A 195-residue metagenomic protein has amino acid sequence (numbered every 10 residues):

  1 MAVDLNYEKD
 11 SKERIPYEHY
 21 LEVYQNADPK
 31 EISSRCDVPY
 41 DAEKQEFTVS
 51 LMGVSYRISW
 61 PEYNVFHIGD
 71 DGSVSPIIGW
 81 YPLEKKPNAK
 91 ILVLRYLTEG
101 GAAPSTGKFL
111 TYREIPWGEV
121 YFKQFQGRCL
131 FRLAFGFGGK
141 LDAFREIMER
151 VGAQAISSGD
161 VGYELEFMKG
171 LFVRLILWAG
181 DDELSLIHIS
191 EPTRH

Functional and structural regions predicted by a protein language model:
A2-Q45, T98-V151: Short Lys/Arg-enriched alpha/beta "domain-start" segment
S33-N64, Q154-A179: Amphipathic, interaction-prone secondary-structure segments
S59-G127: Aromatic- and glycine-enriched beta-alpha-beta binding-site module
G79, L83, A134, V161 (+1 more regions): Short, charged/polar micro-motifs that form catalytic or ligand-binding hotspots
K85-K86, F137, R194: General structural signal for secondary-structure boundaries
A103-T111, M168-A179, P192: Phosphate-binding glycine-rich loops and adjacent basic patches that engage nucleotide phosphates, nucleic-acid
A179-I187: Short glycine/proline-rich, acidic loop/turn segments that cap or connect secondary-structure elements
I187-H195: Residue-level detector of conserved catalytic or cofactor/ligand-binding positions in enzyme active sites
